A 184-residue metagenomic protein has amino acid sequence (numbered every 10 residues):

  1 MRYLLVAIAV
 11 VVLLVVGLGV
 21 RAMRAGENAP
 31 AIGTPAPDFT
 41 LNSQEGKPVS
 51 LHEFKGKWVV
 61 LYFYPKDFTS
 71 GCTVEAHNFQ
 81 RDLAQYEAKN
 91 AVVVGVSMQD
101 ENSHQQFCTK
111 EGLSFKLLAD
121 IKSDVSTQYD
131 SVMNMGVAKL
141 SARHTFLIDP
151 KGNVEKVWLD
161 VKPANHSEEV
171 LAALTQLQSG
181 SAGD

Functional and structural regions predicted by a protein language model:
M1-N42, D184: N-terminal targeting signals for export/organelle localization
P30, F39-V59: A short beta-strand-turn-helix
A36-P37, W58, A142-H144: Short loop/turn microsegments at loop-to-beta-strand junctions
L51-T73, F79: Short active-site neighborhood of thiol/selenol oxidoreductases, capturing the structured segment around
G71-L113, I121-T127: Structural microenvironment flanking redox-active thiols in thiol-disulfide oxidoreductases
L113-F115, V132-M135, K139-F146: Structural micro-motif
L140-D184: Thiol-/selenol-based redox modules, centered on thioredoxin-like and closely related oxidoreductase domains
